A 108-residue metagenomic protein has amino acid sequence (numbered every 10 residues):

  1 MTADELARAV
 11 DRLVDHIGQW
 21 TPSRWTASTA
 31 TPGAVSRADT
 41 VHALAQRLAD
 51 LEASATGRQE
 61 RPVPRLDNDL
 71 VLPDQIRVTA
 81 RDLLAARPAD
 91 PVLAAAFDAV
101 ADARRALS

Functional and structural regions predicted by a protein language model:
M1-A45, F97, R104: Short terminal alpha-helical segments
T2, T21, N68-V71, P88-A89: Alpha-helix capping and helix-coil boundary motifs
V14, G18, A49, A53 (+2 more regions): Alpha-helical repeat scaffolds in large eukaryotic proteins
Q19-T26, S54-R61, D82-A89: General structural signal for alpha-helix termini and helix-helix connectors
P32-Q75: Heme-based O2/NO sensor domains and their adjacent alpha-helical segments, primarily globin folds but also including
P73-S108: Amphipathic alpha-helical binding modules
